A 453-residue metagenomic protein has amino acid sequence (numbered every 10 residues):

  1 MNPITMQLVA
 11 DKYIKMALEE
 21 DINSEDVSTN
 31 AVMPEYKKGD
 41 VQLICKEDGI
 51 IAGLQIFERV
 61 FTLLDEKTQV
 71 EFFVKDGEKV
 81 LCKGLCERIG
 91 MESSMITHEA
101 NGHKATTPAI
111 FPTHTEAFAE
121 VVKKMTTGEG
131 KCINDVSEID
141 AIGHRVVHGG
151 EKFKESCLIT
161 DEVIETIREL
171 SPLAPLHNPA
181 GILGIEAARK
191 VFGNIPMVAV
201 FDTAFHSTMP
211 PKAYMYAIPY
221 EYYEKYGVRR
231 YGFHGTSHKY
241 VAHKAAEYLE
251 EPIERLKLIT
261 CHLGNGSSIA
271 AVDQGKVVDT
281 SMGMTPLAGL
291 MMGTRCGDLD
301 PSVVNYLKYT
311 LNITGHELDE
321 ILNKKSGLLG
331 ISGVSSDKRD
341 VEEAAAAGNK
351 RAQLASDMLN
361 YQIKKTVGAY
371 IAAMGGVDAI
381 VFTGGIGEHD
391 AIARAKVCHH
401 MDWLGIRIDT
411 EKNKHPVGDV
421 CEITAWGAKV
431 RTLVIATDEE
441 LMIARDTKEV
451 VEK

Functional and structural regions predicted by a protein language model:
M1-K83: Well-ordered secondary-structure scaffolds
D76-G150: N-terminal glycine/serine-rich phosphate-binding loop of ATP-dependent small-molecule kinases, especially carbohydrate
K131-H177, V198, F205-A213: Short beta-strand-loop/turn "lid" adjacent to the catalytic site in phosphate-handling enzymes
H144-H148, L263, V377, V381-H389: Glycine-rich beta-strand-to-loop/alpha-helix junction loops that act as flexible
F205-Y309: Glycine-rich phosphate-binding loop of actin/hexokinase-like ATP-binding domains
V272-D273, D279-L311, E320, G384-H415: Catalytic phosphate/nucleotide-handling subdomain of diverse soluble enzymes
E320, G327-I331, K338-A373: Adenine-nucleotide phosphate-binding core of ATP-dependent small-molecule kinases
Q353, D357-A373, V377-D378, G387-K453: Internal helix-turn-beta structural module
